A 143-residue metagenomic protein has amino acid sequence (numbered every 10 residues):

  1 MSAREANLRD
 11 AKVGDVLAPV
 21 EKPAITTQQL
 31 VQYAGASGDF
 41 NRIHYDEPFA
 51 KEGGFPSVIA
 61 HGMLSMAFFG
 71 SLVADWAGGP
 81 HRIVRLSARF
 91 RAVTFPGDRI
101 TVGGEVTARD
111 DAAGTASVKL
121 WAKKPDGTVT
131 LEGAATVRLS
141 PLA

Functional and structural regions predicted by a protein language model:
M1-P19, T94-A143: HotDog/MaoC-like acyl-thioester-processing domains
S2-V58: Catalytic strand-loop segment that frames the active site of acyl-thioester-processing enzymes
I25, F90, V137-L139: Hydrophobic residues in beta-strands and at strand termini
G35-G38, A74-G78, P125: Short, intrinsically disordered, mixed-charge
K51-A60, L64-V106: Hydrophobic beta-strand-centered segment that forms part of the acyl-chain substrate-binding groove
